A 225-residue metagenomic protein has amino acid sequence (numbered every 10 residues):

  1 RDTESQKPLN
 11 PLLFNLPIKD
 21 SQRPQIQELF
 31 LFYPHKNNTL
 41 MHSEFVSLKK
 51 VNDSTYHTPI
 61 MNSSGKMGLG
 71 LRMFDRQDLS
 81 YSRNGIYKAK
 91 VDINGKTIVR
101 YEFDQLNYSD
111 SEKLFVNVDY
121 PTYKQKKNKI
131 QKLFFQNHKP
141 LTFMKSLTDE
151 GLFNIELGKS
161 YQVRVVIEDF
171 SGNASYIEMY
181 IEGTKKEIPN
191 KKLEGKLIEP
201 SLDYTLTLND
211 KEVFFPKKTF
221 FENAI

Functional and structural regions predicted by a protein language model:
R1-P34, L40: Conserved, short, structured surface segments that act as functional micro-motifs
D2, D169, L208: Acidic surface patches and DE-rich sequence motifs
K19-Q22, G183-N190: Extracellular interdomain linker/stem segments of modular secreted and single-pass surface proteins
E28-L31, A89, Y204: Short polybasic amphipathic segments
P34-K185: Long, low-complexity serine/threonine/glycine- and acidic-rich segments characteristic of extracellular
E194-I225: Self-processing/autoproteolytic domain segments and adjacent N-terminal interaction modules in large, modular
